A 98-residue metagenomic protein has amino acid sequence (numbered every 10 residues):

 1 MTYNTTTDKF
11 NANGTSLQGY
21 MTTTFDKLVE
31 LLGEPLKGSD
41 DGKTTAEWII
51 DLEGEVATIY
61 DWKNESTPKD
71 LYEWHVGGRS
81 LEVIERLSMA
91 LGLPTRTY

Functional and structural regions predicted by a protein language model:
M1-Y98: Residues within mature, well-folded domains
